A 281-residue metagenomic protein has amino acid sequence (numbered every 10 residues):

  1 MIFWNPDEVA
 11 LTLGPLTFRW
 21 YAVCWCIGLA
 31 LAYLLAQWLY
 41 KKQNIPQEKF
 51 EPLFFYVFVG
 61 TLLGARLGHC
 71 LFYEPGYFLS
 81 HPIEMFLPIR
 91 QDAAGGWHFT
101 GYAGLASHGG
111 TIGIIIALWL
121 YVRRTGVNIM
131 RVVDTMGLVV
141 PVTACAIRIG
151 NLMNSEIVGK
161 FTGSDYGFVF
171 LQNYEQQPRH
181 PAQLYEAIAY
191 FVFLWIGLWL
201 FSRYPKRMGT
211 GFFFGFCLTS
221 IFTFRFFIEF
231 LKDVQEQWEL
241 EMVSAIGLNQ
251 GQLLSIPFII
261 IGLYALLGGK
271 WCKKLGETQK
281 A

Functional and structural regions predicted by a protein language model:
M1-A281: A feature for loop-to-transmembrane-helix boundaries and adjacent hydrophobic helices in multi-pass integral membrane
